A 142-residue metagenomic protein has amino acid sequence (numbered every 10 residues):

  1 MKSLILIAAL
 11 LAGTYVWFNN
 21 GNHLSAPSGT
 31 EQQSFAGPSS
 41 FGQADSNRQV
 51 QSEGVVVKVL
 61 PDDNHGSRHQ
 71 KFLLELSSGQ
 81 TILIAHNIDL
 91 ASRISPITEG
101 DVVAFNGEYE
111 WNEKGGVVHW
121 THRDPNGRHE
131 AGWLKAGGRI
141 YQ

Functional and structural regions predicted by a protein language model:
K2-Q142: OB-fold and OB-like single-stranded nucleic-acid-recognition modules and their adjacent interaction interfaces
